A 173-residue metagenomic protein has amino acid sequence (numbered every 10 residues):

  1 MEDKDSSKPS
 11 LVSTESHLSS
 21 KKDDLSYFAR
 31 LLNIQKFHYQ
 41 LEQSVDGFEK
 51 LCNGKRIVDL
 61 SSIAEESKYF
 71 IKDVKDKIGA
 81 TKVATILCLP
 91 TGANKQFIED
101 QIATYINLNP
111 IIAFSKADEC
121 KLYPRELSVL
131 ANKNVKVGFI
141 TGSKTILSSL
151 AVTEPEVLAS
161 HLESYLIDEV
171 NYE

Functional and structural regions predicted by a protein language model:
M1-E2, S7-L11: Walker A (P-loop) phosphate-binding motif
D3, Y27, A131: Short, well-ordered alpha-helices that flank and scaffold nucleotide-derived cofactor binding pockets
S6-K8, N33-I34, K82, N134-K136: A generic structural signal for alpha->beta connector loops
P9-S20, Y27-V74, I78-G79, P90: Switch II (G3) loop of P-loop NTPases
S44-V45, I63-E169: Conserved catalytic-core segment of NTP-binding enzymes
